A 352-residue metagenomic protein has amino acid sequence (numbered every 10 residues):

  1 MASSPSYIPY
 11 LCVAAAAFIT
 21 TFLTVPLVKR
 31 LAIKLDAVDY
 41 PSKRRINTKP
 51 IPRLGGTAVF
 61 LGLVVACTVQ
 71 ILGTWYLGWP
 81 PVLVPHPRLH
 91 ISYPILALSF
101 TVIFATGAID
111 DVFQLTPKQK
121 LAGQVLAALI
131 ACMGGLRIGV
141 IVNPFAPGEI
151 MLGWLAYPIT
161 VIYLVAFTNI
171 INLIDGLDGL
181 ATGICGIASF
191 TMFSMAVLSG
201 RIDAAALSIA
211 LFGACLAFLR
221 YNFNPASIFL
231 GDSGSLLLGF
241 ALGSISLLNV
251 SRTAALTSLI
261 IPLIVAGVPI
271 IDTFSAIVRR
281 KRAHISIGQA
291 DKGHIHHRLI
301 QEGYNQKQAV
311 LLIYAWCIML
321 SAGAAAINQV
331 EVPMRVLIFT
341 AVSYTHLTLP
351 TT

Functional and structural regions predicted by a protein language model:
A2-D36, L63-A105, T160, L180-L347: Alpha-helical transmembrane segments
P41-P52: Juxtamembrane helix-capping/reentrant segments at transmembrane boundaries
I51, P85-Y93, P147-A156: Short aromatic-rich membrane-water interface segments that cap or initiate transmembrane helices in multi-pass membrane
V69-V82, A108-Q114, M133-F145: Transmembrane alpha-helix boundary signature
V102-F113, F167-I174: Membrane-water interface regions at transmembrane-helix termini and the short interhelical loops of multi-pass membrane
L155-I171, D178-A181: Function-critical hydrophobic alpha-helical transmembrane segments in multi-pass membrane proteins
T348-T352: A short, hydrophobic C-terminal helix/tail in secreted or cell-surface proteins
